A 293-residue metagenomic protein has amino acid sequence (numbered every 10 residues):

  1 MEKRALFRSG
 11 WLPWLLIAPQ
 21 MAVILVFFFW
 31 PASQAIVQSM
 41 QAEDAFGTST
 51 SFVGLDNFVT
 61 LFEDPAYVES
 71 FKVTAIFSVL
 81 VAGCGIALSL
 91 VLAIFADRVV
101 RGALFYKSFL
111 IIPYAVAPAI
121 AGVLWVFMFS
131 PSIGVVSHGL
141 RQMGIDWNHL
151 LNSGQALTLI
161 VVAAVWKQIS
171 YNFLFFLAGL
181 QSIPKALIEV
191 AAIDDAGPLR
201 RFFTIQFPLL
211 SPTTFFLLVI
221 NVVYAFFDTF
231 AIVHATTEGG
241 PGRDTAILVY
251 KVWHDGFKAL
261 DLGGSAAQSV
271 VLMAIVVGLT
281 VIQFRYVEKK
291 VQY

Functional and structural regions predicted by a protein language model:
A5-Y293: A structural signal for multi-pass alpha-helical bundles of membrane permease subunits that mediate small-molecule
